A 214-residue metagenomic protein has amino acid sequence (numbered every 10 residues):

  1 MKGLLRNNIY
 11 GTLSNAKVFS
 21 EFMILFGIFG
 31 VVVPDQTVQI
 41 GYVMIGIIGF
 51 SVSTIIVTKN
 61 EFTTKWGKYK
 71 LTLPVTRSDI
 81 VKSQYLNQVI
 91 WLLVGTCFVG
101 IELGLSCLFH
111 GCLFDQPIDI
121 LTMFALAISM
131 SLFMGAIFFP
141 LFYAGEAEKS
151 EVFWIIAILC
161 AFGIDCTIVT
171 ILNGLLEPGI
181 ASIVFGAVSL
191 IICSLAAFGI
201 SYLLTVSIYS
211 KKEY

Functional and structural regions predicted by a protein language model:
M1-K65, S83-Y214: Hydrophobic alpha-helical transmembrane segments of membrane proteins
L71-R77: Short helix-to-coil transition segments within interhelical loops that connect adjacent transmembrane helices
D79-V81: Alpha-helix N-cap/helix-start motif at helix boundaries, enriched for small hydrophobics
